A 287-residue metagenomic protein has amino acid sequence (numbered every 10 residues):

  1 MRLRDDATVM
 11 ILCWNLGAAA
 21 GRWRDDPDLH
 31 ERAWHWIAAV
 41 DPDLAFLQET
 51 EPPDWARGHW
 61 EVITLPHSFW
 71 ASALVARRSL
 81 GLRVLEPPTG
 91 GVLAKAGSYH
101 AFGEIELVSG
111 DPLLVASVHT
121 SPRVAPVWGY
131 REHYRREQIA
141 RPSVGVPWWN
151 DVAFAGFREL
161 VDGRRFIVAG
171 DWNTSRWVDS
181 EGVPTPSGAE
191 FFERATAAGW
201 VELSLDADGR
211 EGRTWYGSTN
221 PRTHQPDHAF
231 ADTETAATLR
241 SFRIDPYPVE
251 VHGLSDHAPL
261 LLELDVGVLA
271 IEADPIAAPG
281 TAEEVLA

Functional and structural regions predicted by a protein language model:
M1-W60, S72, V268-A287: N-terminal, active-site-proximal structural segment of metallo-dependent hydrolase catalytic domains
L3-D5, V75-R78, F102-G110, D232-T233 (+2 more regions): Active-site beta-strand termini and strand-to-loop segments that position acidic
T8-R22, P112-P142: Active-site-proximal beta-strand elements of phosphoester/diester hydrolases
I11-L16, A33-D54, V115, D151-S180 (+3 more regions): Active-site beta-strand/loop signature of hydrolases that rely on acidic residues for catalysis
A18-R22, T50-W55, R123-W128, S175-W177 (+1 more regions): Active-site environment of divalent metal-dependent phosphoester hydrolases
L29-H30, G58-R78, K95, R176-T238 (+1 more regions): Active site of divalent-metal-dependent phosphoester/diester hydrolases
L44-V127: Structured beta-strand-rich core segments of catalytic domains in phosphoester-bond hydrolases
Y134-A153, S175: Active-site beta-loop-alpha substructure in enzyme catalytic cores, prototypically the cysteine-centered nucleophile
